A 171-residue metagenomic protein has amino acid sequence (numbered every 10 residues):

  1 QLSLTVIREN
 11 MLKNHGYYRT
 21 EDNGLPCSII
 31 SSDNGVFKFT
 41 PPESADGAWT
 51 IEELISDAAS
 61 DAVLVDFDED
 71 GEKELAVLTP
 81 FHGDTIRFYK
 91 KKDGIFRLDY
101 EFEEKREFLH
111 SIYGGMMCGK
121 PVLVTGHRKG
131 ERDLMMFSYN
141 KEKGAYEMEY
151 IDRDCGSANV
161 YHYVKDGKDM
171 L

Functional and structural regions predicted by a protein language model:
Q1-L171: Beta-propeller-forming repeat regions
